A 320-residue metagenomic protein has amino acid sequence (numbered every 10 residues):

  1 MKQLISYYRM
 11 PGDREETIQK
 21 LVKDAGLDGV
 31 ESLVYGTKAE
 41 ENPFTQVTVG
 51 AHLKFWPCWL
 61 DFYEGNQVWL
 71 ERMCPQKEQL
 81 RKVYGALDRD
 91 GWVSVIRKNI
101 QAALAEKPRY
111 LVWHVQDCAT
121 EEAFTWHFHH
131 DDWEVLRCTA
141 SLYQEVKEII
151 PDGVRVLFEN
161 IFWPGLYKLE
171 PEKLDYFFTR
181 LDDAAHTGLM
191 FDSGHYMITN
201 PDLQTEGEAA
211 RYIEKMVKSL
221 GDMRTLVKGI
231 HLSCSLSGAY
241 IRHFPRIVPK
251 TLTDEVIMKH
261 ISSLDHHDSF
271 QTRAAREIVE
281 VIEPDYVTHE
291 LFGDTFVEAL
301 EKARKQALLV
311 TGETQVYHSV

Functional and structural regions predicted by a protein language model:
M1-K2, K20, V93, R97-R109 (+2 more regions): Histidine-acidic metal/acid-base catalytic patches
M1-K98, E313-V320: N-terminal pre-domain/capping segments
I5-M10, S32-Y35, A51-P57, W113-V115 (+4 more regions): A cross-domain feature marking catalytic cores of carbohydrate-active enzymes and several ubiquitous metabolic/repair
R9-E16, G26-F44, P57-D61, R89-D90 (+6 more regions): Acidic-and-aromatic substrate-binding clefts and catalytic sites of carbohydrate-active enzymes
G26, T45, D152-G153, A184-H186 (+1 more regions): A short helix-to-beta-strand connector/capping loop
Q46-P57, L136-I150, R180-L181, L220 (+2 more regions): Alpha-helix-loop-beta-strand connector modules within alpha/beta enzyme cores
W59-G91, Q116-D131, Q204, H243-T253 (+1 more regions): Surface-exposed, active-site-proximal loop segments in enzymatic domains
G85-G188: Active-site acidic/histidine proton-transfer and metal-coordination neighborhood in alpha/beta enzyme cores
